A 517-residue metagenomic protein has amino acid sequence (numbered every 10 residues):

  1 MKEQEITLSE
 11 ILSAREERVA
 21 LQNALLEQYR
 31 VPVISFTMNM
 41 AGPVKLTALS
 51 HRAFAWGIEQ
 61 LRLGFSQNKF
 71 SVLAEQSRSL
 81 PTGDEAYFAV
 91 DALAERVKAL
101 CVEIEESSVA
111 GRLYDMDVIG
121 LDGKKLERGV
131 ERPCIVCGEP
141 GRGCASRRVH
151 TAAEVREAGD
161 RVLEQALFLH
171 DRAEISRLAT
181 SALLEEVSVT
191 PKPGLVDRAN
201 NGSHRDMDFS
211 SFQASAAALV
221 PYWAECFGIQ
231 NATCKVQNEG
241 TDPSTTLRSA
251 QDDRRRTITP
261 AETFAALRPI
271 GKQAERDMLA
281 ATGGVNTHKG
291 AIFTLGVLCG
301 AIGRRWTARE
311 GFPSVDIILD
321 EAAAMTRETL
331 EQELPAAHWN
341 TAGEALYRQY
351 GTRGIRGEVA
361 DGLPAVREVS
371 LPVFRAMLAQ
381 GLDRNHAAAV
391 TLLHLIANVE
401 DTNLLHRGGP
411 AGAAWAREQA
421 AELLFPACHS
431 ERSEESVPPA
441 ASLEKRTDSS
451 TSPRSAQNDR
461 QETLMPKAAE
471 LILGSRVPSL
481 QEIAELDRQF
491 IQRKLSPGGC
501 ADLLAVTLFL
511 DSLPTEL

Functional and structural regions predicted by a protein language model:
M1, Q230-I258, F425-V477: Intrinsic disorder/low-complexity segments
M1-G64, R96-A99, E103-D122, L126-F168: Long, contiguous binding/interaction regions
V33-D91, M207-F212, A217-Q230: Short, well-structured hydrophobic secondary-structure segments
V102, E106-V109, Q273-D277, F293-E321: A generic, well-ordered mixed alpha/beta core segment in the N-terminal half of proteins
R161-I229, F264, I302-F425, A468 (+2 more regions): Phosphate-rich cofactor/ligand-interacting catalytic cores and adjacent structured alpha/beta frameworks
A224-A232, I258-R304: Long, hydrophobic/aromatic-enriched structural stretches that serve as scaffold segments
R276-K289, A379, R488-P497: A short glycine/serine-rich beta->alpha loop
Q492, S496-L517: Short, amphipathic C-terminal "tail helix"
